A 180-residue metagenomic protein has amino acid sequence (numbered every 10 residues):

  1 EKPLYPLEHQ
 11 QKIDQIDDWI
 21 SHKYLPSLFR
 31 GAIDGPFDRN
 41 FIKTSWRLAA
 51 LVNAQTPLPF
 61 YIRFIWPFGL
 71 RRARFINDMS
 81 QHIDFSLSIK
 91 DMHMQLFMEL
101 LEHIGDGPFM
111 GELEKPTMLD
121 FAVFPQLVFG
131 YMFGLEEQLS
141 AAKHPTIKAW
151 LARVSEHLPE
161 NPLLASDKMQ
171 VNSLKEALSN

Functional and structural regions predicted by a protein language model:
E1-F60: GST-like domain detector, emphasizing the conserved glutathione-binding G-site in the N-terminal thioredoxin-like
Y5, Q11, G107-L119: All-alpha amphipathic helical-bundle segments outside canonical DNA-binding/catalytic cores that form hydrophobic
K12-Q15, W19, S88-Q95, E99 (+1 more regions): A non-catalytic, amphipathic alpha-helix used as a structural packing/dimerization or gating element in enzyme scaffolds
R47-I83: Acyltransferase donor/substrate-recognition loop-hinge adjacent to the catalytic core
F68-G111: A mid-sequence, solvent-exposed acidic-amphipathic segment
L113-M132: GST superfamily/GST-like fold recognition
L135-H144: Acidic, serine/threonine/proline-rich low-complexity intrinsically disordered regions
W150-N180: Charge-dense, extended regions
